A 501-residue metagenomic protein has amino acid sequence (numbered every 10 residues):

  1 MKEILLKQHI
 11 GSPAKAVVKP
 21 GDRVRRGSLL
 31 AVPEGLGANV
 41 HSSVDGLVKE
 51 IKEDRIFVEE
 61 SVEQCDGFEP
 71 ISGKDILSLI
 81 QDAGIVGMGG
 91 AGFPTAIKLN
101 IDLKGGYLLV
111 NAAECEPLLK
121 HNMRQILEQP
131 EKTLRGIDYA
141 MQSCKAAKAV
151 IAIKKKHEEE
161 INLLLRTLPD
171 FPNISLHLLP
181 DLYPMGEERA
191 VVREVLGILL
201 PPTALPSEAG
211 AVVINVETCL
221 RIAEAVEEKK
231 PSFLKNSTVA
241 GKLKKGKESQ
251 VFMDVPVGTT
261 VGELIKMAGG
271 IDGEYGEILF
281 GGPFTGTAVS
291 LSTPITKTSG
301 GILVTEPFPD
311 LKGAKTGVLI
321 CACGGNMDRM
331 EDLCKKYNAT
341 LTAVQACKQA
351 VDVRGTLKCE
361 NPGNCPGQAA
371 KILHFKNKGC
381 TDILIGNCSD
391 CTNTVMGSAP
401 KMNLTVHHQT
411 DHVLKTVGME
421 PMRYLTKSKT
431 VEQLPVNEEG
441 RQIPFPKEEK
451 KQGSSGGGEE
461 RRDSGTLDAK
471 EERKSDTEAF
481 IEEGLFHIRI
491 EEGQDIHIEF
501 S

Functional and structural regions predicted by a protein language model:
M1-I85, Q142-I151, T167-S175, E248-S292 (+1 more regions): Iron-sulfur (Fe-S) cluster-binding modules
D66-V110, L119: Hydrophobic alpha-helical hairpins/lids featuring a short glycine-rich hinge
G106-A112, T316-C321: Short hydrophobic beta-strand segments
L108-N122, A350-G355: Gly-rich Lys/Arg/Thr-decorated short loops/hinges at beta-loop-alpha junctions or inter-strand turns that position
K120-P130: Short, glycine-rich nucleotide/cofactor-binding loops
Q129-S143: Histidine-anchored nucleotide/phosphate-binding helix
I153-V261, M267-E274, G282: Hydrophobic alpha-helical positions that pack around
